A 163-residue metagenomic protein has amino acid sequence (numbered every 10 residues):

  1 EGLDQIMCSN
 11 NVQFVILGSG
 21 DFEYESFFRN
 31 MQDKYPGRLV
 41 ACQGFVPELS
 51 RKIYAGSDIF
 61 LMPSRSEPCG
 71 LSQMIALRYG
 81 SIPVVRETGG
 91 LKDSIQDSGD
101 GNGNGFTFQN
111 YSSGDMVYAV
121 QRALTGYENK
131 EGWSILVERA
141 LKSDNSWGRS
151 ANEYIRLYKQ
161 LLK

Functional and structural regions predicted by a protein language model:
E1-D4: A conserved mid-protein helix/loop that constitutes part of the nucleotide-sugar donor-binding site
I6, M31, Y35, A123-G126 (+1 more regions): Hydrophobic helix-cap positions at the C-terminus of alpha-helices in RecA-like/P-loop ATPase nucleotide-binding cores
C8-K52: Nucleotide-activated donor-binding/catalytic signature segment of Leloir-type glycosyltransferases, i.e., the conserved
F22, S113-G114, G148: Loop/helix-junction capping segments adjacent to catalytic residues or to phosphate/diphosphate-binding pockets
P47, K52-K142: Catalytic binding pocket for nucleotide-activated donors in carbohydrate/polymer assembly enzymes
W147-K163: C-terminal alpha-helical cap of glycosyltransferases
